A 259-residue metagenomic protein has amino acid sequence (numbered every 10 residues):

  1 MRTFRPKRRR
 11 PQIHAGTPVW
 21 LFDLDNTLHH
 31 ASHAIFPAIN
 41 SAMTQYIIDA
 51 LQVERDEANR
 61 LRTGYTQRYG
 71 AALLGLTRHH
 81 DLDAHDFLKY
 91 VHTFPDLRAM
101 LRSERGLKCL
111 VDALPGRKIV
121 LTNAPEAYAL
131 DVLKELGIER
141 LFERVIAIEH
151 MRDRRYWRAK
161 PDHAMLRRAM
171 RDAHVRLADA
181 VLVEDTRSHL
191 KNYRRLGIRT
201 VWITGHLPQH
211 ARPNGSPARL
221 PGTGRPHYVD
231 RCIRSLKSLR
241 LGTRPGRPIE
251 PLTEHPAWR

Functional and structural regions predicted by a protein language model:
M1-G16, D112, P125-E126, L130-R259: Asp-based, Mg2+/Mn2+-dependent phosphohydrolase catalytic module
R2-F4, R10-F22, T27-C109, A127: N-terminal helical cap/lid subdomain that shapes the substrate entry/recognition surface in HAD-like hydrolases
P18-L21, I119, A180-V181: Hydrophobic "anchor" residues on beta-strands that sit immediately upstream of conserved functional sites
H30, V120-T122, W202: Hydrophobic residues in well-ordered beta-strands that form the structural core
V53, L82, G116, V175 (+1 more regions): Short glycine/serine/threonine/alanine-rich loop segments
A99, S103, L121, R158: Residue-level marker of regulatory loop/turn positions in helix-turn-helix DNA-binding domains and in histidine
E104, L114-K118: Non-catalytic interaction surface on structured domains
